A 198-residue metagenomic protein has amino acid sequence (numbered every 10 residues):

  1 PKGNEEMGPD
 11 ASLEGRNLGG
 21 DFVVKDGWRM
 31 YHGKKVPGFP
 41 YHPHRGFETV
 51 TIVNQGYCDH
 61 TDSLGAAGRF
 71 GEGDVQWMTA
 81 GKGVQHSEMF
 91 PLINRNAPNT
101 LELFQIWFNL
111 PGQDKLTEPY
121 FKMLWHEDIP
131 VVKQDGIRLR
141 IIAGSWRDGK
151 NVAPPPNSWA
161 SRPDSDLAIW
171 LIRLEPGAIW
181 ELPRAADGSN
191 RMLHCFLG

Functional and structural regions predicted by a protein language model:
P1-T51: N-terminal, Lys/Arg-enriched amphipathic/low-complexity engagement segments that precede the first folded domain
R45-G65, G71-V75, G81-Q85, E175-P176 (+1 more regions): Glycine- and acidic-residue-biased ligand/ion/polar-headgroup-sensing regions
E48, G68, D74-Q76, H86 (+4 more regions): Generic beta-strand structural signal
T61-D62, T79, H86-E88, K115-E118 (+1 more regions): Short helix/loop capping segments that flank catalytic or ligand/cofactor-binding pockets
L64-E72, F90-I93, Y120-M123: "Short basic amphipathic alpha-helical interaction patches in structured regions
A66, F90-A97, D128-V131, S158-S161: A generic local secondary-structure boundary/capping motif
G81-Q113: Ligand-binding loop in jelly-roll beta-barrel domains
E102, N109-L197: Conserved, well-structured core segments that form or line functional sites
